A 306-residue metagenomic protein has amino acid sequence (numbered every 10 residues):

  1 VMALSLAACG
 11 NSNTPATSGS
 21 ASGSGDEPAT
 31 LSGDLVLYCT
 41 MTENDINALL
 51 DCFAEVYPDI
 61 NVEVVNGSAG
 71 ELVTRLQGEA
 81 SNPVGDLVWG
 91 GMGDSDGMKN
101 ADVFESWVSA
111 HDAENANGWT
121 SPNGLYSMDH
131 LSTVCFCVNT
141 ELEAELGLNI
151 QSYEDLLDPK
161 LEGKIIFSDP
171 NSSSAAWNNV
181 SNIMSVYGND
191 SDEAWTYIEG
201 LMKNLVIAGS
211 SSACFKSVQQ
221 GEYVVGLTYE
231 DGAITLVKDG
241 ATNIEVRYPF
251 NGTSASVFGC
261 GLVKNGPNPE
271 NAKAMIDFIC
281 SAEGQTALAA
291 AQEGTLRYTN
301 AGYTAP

Functional and structural regions predicted by a protein language model:
V1-D34: Short, low-complexity disordered leader/linker segments with a strong preference for bacterial N-terminal type II
L31, C39-N61, F136, L236: Short, polar/charged alpha-helical segment
V36-N47, A69-G70, P83-E222: Extracytoplasmic ligand-binding site segments that recognize negatively charged/polar headgroups
L49, E193-Y197, P267-I279, A287: Short amphipathic alpha-helical coupling segments at ligand-binding clamshell hinges and other catalytic/signaling
D94-K99, Q219, V224-N243: A ligand-binding cleft/hinge motif common to bilobed small-molecule-binding domains
A113, S132, T196-L201, I207 (+2 more regions): Periplasmic-binding protein-like
C137-L142, M184, S256-P269, I279 (+1 more regions): A bilobed periplasmic-binding-protein/Venus flytrap-type ligand-binding module shared by bacterial periplasmic
L161-N171, F278-G302: Periplasmic-binding protein-like
